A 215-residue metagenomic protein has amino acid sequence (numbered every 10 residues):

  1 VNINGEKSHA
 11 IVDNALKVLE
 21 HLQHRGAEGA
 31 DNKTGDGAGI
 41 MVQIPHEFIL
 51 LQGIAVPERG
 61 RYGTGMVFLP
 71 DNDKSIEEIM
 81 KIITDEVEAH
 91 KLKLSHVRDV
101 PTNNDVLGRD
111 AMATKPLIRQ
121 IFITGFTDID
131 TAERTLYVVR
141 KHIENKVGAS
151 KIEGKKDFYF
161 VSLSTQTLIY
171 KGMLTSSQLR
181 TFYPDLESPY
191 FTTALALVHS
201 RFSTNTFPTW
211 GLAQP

Functional and structural regions predicted by a protein language model:
V1-P215: N-terminal segments that mediate ammonia production and transfer in glutamine-dependent amidotransferase systems
